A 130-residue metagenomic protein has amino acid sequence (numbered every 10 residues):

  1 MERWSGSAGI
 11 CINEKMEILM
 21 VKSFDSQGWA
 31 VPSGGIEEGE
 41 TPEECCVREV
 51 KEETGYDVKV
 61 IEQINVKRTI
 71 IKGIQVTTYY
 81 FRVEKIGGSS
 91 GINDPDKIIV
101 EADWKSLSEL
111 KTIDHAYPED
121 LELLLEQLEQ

Functional and structural regions predicted by a protein language model:
M1-I18, V66: Conserved N-terminal beta-strand and adjoining loop/helix that marks the start of the Nudix/MutT-like hydrolase domain
W4, V31, V76-T78: Short connector loops at helix/strand junctions that flank enzyme active sites, especially segments positioning acidic
N13-E52, Y56: Conserved Nudix-box catalytic region and its N-terminal flanking loop in Nudix hydrolases and closely related
Q27-W29, D96-Q130: Nudix hydrolase/Nudix homology domain
G34, R48, I61, K105-S108: Structural detector for helix-capping/boundary residues
Y56-N65: A short coil-to-beta-strand element that immediately follows conserved catalytic motifs
T69-G91, D103, L107, L124-L128: Active-site-adjacent beta-strand/loop module that shapes the phosphate/pyrophosphate-binding cleft
